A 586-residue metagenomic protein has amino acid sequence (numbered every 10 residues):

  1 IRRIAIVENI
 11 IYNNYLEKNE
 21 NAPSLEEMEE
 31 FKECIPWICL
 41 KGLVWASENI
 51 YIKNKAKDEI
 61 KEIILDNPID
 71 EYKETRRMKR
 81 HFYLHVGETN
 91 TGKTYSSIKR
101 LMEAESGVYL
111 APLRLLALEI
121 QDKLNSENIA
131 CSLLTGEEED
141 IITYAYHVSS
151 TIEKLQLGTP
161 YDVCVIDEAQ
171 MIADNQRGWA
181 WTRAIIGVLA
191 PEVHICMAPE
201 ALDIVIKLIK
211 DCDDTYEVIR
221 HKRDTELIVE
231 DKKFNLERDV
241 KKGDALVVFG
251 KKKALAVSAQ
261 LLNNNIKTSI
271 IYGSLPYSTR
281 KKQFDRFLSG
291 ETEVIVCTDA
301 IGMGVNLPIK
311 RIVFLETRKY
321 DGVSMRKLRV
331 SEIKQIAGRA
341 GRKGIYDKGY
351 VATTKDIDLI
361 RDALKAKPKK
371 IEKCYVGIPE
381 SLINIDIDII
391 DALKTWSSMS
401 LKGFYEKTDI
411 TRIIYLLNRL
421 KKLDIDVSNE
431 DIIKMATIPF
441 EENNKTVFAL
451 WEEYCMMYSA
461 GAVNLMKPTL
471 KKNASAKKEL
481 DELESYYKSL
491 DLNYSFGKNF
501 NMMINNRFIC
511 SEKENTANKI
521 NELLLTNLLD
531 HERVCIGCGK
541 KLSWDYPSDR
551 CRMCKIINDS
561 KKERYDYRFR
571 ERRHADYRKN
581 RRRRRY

Functional and structural regions predicted by a protein language model:
I1-E62, P379-Y586: Non-catalytic terminal extensions of ATP-dependent helicases
Y83, P199, D203, L208-Q260: Conserved interdomain linker/interface between the two RecA-like ATPase lobes of SF2 helicase motors
T91, Y95-I98, E103-S126, A201: Conserved Walker A/P-loop ATP-binding site and its immediately adjacent core in helicase/helicase-like ATPase domains
S106-I120, H194-C196, D239-N264, T268-Y272 (+1 more regions): Conserved strand-helix element at the start of the C-terminal RecA-like helicase core
L124-P160: Inter-Walker segment of RecA-like/P-loop motor cores
L133, E139-I141, A256, I270 (+1 more regions): Conserved helicase ATPase core of P-loop NTP-dependent helicases/translocases
Q170-K222: Post-DEXD/H (motif II) to motif III coupling segment of the RecA-like Helicase ATP-binding lobe
P199-A201, L307, R311-K367: Conserved segment of the helicase C-terminal RecA-like domain
